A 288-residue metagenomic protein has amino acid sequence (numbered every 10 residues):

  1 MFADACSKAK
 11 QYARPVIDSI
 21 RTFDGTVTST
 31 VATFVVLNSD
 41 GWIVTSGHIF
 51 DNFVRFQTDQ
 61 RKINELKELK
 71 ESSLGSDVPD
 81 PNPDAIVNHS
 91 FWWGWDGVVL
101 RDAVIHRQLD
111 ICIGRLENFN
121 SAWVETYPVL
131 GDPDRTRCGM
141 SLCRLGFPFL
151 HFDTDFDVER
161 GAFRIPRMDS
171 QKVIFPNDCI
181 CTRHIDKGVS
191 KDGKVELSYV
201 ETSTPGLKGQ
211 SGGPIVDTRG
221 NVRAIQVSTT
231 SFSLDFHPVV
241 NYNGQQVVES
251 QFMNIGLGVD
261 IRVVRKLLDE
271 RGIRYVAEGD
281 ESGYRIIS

Functional and structural regions predicted by a protein language model:
M1-V36, I43-S46, L109-C112, V124-E125 (+3 more regions): N-terminal activation segment of mature serine protease catalytic domains
F2-K8, T22-T26, D59-W123, L130-D134 (+1 more regions): Conserved catalytic-core segment of clan PA serine endopeptidases
Y12-S76, E117-F119, V216-R219: Catalytic histidine site
V16, F34, G41, T45 (+8 more regions): Terminal peptide-recognition signature
T28-V31, L207-S211: Short, small/polar residue-rich loop motifs at catalytic or cofactor-binding pockets
D40-R55, W92-T154, G272-E281: Conserved active-site neighborhood of the chymotrypsin/trypsin-like protease fold
P128-S198, G206-Q210, Q226-V240: Flexible, gly/ser-rich surface segments that form the specificity/activation loops bordering the active-site cleft
D217-S288: C-terminal subregion of chymotrypsin/trypsin-like serine protease catalytic domains
